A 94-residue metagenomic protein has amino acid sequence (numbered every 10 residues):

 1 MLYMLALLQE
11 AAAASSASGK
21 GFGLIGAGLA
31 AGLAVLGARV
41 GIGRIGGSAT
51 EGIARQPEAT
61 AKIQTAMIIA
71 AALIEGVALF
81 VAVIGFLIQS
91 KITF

Functional and structural regions predicted by a protein language model:
M1-S18: Short, strongly hydrophobic alpha-helical membrane anchors
S15-F22, I63: Membrane-interfacial loop-to-transmembrane-helix junctions in polytopic alpha-helical membrane proteins
G21-R44: Short alpha-helical packing/oligomerization segments
V40-I69: Amphipathic, cytosolic membrane-interfacial segments at TM-TM junctions
I69-V81: Membrane-embedded alpha-helical segments of transport systems, primarily multispan ion/solute transporters
G85-F94: Juxtamembrane boundary at the C-terminal end of a transmembrane helix
